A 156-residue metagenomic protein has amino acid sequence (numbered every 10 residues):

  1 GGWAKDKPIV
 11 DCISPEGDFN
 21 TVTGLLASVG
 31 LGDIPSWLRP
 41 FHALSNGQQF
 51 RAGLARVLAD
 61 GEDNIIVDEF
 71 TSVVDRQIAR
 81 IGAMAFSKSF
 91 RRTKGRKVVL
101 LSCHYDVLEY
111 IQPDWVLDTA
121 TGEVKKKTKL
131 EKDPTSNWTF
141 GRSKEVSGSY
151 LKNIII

Functional and structural regions predicted by a protein language model:
G1-G30, C103, L108-I111: ABC ATPase nucleotide-binding domain signature region
P40-Q48: Conserved ABC ATPase signature
L54: Hydrophobic anchor residue at the start of the ABC signature
I66-D75: Walker B catalytic motif
A79, A85-H104, L108: Conserved catalytic loops of ABC-family nucleotide-binding domains
C103-K129: H-loop (His-switch) and adjacent beta-strand-loop-beta switch element of ABC-type ATPase nucleotide-binding domains
K127-I156: Non-catalytic substrate-recognition and accessory regions of acyl/acetyltransferase enzymes
